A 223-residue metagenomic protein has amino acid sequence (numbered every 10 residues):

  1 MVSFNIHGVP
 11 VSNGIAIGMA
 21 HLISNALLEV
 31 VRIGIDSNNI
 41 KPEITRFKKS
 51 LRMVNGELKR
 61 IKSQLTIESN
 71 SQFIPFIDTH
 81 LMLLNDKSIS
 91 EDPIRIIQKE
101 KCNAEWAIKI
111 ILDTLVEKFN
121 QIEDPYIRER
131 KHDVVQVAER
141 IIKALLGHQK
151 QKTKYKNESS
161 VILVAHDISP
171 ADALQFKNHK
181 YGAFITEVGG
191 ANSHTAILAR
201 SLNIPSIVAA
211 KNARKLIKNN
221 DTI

Functional and structural regions predicted by a protein language model:
M1-I223: Non-catalytic, soluble scaffold/interaction modules
